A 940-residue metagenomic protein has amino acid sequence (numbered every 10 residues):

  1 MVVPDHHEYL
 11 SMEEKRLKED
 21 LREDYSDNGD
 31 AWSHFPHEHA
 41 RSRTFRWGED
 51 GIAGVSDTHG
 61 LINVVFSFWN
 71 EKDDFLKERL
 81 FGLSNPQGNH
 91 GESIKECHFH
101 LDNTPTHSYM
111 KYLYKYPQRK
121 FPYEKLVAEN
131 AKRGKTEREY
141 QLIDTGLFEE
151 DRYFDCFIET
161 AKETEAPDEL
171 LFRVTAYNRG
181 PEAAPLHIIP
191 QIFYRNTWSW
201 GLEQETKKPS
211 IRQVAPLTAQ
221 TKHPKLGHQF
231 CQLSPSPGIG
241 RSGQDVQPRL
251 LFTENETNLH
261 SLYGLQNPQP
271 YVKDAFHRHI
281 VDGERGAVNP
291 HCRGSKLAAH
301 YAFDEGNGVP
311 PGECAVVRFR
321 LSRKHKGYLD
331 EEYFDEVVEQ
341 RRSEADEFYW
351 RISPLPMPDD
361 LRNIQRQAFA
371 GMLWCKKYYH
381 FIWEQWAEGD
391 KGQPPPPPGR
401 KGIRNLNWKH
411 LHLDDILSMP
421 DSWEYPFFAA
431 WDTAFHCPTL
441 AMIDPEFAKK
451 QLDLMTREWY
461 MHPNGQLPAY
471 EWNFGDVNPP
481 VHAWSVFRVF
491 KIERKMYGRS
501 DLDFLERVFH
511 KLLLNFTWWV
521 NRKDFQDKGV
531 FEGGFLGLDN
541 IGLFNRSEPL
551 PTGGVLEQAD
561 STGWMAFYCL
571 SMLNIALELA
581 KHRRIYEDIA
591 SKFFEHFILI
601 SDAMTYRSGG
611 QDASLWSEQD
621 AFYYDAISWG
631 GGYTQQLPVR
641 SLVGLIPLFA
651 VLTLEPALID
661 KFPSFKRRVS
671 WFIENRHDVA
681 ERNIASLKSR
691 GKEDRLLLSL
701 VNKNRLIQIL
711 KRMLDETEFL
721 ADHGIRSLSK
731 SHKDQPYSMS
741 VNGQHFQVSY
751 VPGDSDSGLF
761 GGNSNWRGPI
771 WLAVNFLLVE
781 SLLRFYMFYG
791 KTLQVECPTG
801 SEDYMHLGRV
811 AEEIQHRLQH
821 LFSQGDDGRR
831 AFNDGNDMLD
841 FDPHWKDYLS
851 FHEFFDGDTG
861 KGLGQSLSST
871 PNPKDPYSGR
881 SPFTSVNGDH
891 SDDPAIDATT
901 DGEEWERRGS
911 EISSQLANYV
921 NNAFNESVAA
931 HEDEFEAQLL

Functional and structural regions predicted by a protein language model:
M1-N887, A895, D901-S914, N918-L940: Acidic, mature catalytic/reactive cores of soluble proteins
